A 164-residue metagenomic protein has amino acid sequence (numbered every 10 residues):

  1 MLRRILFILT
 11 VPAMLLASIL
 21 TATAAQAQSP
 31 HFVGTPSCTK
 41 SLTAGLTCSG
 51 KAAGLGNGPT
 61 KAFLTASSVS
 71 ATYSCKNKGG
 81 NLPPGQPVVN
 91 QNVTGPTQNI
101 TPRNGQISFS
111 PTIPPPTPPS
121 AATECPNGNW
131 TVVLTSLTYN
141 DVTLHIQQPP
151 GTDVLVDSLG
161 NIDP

Functional and structural regions predicted by a protein language model:
M1-P12: Bacterial N-terminal signal peptides that target proteins for export
L16-A24: C-terminal segment of classical bacterial N-terminal signal peptides
A25-T72, S158-P164: N-terminal segment immediately downstream of the Sec signal-peptide cleavage site in secreted/extracellular proteins
A27, F63-P164: Extended, solvent-exposed regions of the mature portions of secreted/cell-surface glycoproteins
